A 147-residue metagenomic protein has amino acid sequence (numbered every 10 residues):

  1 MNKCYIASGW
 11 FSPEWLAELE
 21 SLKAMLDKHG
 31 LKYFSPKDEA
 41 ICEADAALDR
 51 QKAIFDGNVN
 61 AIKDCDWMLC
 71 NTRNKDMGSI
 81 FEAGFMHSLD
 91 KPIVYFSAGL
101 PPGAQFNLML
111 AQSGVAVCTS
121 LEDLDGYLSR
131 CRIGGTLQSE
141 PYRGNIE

Functional and structural regions predicted by a protein language model:
M1-E147: Conserved catalytic or regulatory cores that recognize and/or transform ribose-phosphate-containing ligands
